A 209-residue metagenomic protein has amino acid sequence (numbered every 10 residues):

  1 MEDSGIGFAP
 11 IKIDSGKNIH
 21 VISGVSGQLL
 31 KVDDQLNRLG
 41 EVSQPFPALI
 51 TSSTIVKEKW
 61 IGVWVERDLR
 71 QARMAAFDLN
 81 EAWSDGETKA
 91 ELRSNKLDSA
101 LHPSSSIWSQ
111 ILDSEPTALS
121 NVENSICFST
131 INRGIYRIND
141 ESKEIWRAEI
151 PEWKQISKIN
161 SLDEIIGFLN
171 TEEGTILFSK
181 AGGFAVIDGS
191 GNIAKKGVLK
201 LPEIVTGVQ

Functional and structural regions predicted by a protein language model:
M1-I6, N37-F46, D85-L112, E144-E152 (+1 more regions): Aromatic (tryptophan-biased) beta-strands that constitute blades/sheets of beta-rich domains
M1-S43: N-terminal leader/presequence-like segments
S4-G16, Q44-K59, I107-E123, K154-N170 (+1 more regions): Repeated scaffold domains used in trafficking and secretory/extracellular systems, primarily beta-propellers
I11-G24, L30, S53-D68, N124-S129 (+3 more regions): Short beta-strand elements that form the blades of beta-propeller/WD-repeat-like and other beta-sheet-rich scaffold
S26-V32, D68-G86, R133-I138, A181-I187: Structural motif
F46-S99: A broadly used, surface-exposed interaction patch
H102, S109-G189: Solenoidal tandem-repeat scaffolds enriched in leucines and small polar residues
K180-G183, S190-V208: A contiguous, surface-oriented mixed alpha/beta subdomain in the mid-to-C-terminal portion of proteins that forms
